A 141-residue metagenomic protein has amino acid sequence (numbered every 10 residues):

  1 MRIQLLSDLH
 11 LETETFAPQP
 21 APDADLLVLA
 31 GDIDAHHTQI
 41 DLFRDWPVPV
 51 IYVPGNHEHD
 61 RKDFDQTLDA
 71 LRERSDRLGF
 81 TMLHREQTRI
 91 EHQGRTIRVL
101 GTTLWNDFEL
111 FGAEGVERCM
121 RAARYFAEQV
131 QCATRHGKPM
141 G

Functional and structural regions predicted by a protein language model:
M1-Q4, T88-G101, M120: Beta-strand-turn-beta hairpins that frame and shape the catalytic cleft of phosphate-ester-processing enzymes
M1-Y52, H59-T67: N-terminal active-site segment of His-dependent metallophosphoesterases
Q19, D76-G79, Q93: Acidic, metal/ion-coordinating pockets
D25-L26, T81, I97: Short, Asp-centered acidic motifs that coordinate Mg2+ and/or phosphate in catalytic or ligand-binding sites
V53-G55, R85, T102: Generic beta-sheet signal
D60-R61, I90-H92, V99, D107-L110: Short catalytic/ligand-binding loop motif for oxyanion handling, primarily in non-cytosolic enzymes, centered on
F64-T88: Glycine/small-residue-rich loop that forms an oxyanion/phosphate-binding "nest" at active or ligand-binding sites
L100-G141: Active-site-proximal loop/helix segment associated with metal-binding centers of metalloenzymes
